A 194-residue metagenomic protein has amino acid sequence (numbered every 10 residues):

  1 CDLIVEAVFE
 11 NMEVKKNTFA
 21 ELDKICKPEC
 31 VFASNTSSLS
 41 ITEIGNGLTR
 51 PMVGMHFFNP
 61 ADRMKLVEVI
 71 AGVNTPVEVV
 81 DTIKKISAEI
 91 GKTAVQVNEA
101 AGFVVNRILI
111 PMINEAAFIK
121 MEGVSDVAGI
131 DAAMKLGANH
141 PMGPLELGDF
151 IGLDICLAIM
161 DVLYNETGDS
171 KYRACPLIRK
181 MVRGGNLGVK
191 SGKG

Functional and structural regions predicted by a protein language model:
C1, K15, D62-L66, M112: N-terminal alpha-helical segment
C1-F32, S38-E43: Rossmann-like NAD(P)-binding element
I4, N59, G192: Conserved RecA-like P-loop NTPase ATPase core
L22, I83, A116: Aromatic/hydrophobic pocket-lining residues that form π-stacking "cages" and hydrophobic walls in ligand
V31-E99, F103-R107: Rossmann-fold dinucleotide-binding core
V77-D81, A88-E99, F103, A117-G194: NAD(P)-dependent Rossmann-like dehydrogenase/reductase catalytic/cofactor-binding core
